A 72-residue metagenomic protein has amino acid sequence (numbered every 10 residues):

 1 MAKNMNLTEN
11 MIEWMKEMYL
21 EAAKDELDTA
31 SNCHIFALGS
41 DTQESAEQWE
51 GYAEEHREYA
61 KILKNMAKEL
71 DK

Functional and structural regions predicted by a protein language model:
A2-I35: N-terminal acidic leader/helix
K16-Y19, S40-A46: N-terminal targeting/docking segments
L20, I35-A37, A53, R57-A60: Compositionally biased, intrinsically disordered low-complexity regions enriched in proline and serine
A30-E44, L70: Secondary-structure edge/capping motif, primarily at the C-terminal ends of alpha-helices and the immediately following
Q43-R57: Short, charged, amphipathic alpha-helical segments
E54-K72: Amphipathic alpha-helical coiled-coil segments
